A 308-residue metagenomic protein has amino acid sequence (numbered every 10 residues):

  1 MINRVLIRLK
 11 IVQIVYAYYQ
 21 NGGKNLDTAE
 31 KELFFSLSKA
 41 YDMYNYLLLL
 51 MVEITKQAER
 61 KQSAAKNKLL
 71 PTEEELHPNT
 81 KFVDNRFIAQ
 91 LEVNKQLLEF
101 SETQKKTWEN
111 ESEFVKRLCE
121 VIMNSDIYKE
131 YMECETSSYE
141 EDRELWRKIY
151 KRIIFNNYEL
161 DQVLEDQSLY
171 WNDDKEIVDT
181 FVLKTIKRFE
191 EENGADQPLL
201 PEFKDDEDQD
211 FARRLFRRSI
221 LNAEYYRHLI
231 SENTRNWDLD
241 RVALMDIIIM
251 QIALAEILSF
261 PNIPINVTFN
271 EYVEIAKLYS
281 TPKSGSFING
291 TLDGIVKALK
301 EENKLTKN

Functional and structural regions predicted by a protein language model:
M1-N308: Class I Rossmann-like S-adenosyl-L-methionine
